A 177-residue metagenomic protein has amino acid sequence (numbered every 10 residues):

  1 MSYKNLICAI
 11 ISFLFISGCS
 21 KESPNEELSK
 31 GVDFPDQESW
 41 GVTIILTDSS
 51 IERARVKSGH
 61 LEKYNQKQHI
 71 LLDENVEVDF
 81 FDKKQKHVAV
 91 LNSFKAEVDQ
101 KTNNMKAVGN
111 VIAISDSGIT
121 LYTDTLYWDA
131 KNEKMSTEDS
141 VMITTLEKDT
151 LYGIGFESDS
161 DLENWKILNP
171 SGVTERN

Functional and structural regions predicted by a protein language model:
M1-N177: Mature-chain termini and adjacent capping regions
